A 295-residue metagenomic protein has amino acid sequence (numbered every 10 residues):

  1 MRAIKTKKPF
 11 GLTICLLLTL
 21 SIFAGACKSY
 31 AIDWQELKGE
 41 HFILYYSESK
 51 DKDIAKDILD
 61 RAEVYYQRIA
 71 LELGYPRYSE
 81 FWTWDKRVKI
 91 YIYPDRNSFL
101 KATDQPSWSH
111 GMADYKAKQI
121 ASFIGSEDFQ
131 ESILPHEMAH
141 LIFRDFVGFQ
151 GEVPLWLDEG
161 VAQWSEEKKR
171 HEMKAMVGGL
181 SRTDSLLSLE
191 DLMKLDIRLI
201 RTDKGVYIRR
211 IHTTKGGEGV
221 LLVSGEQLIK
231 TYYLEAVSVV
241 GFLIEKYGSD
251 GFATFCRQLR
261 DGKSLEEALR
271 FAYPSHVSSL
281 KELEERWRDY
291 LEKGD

Functional and structural regions predicted by a protein language model:
R2-I14: Bacterial N-terminal signal peptides that target proteins for export
K8-G11, A31, H140, K169: Intrinsically disordered, low-complexity segments enriched in glycine/proline and serine/threonine
P9, F23-A24, S109, F123 (+1 more regions): Intrinsically disordered, low-complexity segments enriched in small/polar residues
L12-I14, Y45, W108, G219-V220: A short alpha-helix capping/helix-coil boundary motif
T13-A24: Bacterial N-terminal signal peptides
Y30-P154, L265: Juxtacatalytic substrate-recognition/specificity segment
W108-A117, F129, F149-D295: Acidic/His/Gly-enriched intrinsically disordered linker/tail segments that often contain short helix/coil "MoRF-like"
